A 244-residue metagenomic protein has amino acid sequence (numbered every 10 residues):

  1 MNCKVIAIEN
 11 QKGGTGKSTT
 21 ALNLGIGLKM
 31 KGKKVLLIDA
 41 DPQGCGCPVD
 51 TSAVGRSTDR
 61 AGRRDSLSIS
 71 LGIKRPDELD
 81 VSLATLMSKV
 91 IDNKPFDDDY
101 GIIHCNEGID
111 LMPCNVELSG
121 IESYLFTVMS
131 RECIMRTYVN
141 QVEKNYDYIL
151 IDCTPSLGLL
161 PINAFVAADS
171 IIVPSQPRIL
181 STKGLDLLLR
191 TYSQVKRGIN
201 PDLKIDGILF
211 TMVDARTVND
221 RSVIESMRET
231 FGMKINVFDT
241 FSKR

Functional and structural regions predicted by a protein language model:
M1-R244: P-loop NTP-binding core
